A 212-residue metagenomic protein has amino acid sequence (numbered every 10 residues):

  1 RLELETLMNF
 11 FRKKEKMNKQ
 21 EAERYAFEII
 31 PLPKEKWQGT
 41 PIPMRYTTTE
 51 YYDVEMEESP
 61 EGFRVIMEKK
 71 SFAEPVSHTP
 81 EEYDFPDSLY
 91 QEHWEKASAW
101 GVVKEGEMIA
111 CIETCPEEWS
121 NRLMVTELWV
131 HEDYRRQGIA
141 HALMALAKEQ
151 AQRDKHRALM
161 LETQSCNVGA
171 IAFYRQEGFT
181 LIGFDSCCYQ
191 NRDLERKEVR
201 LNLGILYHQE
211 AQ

Functional and structural regions predicted by a protein language model:
L2-L4: Cationic, low-complexity basic patches in intrinsically disordered or flexible, solvent-exposed regions
M8-K70, Y207-Q212: Conserved N-terminal entry element of GNAT/NAT acetyltransferase domains
R24, R157, Q164-I171, E177-T180 (+1 more regions): C-terminal "cap" of GNAT-fold acetyltransferases
E58-A99, K104: Active-site rim helix/loop that mediates acceptor-substrate recognition in acyltransferases
A97, I109, S120, V125 (+2 more regions): Short coil/loop residues immediately preceding or within conserved phosphate-binding loops of NTP-utilizing enzyme
G101, E107-P116, M124, W129: Conserved beta-strand in the GNAT
P116-T126, R135, R153-K155: A conserved beta-turn-beta hairpin within the catalytic core of GNAT-like acetyltransferases that forms part
E127-V130, R136-A151, A172-Q176: Conserved acetyl-CoA-binding loop-helix of GNAT-fold acetyltransferases
